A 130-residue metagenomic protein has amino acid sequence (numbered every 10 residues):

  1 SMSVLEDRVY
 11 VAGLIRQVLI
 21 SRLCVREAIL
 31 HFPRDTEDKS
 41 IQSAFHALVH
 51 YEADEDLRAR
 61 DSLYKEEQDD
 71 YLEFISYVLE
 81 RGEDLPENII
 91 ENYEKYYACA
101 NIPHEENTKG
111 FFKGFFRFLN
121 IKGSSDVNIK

Functional and structural regions predicted by a protein language model:
S1-K130: Acidic, Ser/Pro/Thr-rich low-complexity regulatory regions and the short amphipathic helical interaction modules they
